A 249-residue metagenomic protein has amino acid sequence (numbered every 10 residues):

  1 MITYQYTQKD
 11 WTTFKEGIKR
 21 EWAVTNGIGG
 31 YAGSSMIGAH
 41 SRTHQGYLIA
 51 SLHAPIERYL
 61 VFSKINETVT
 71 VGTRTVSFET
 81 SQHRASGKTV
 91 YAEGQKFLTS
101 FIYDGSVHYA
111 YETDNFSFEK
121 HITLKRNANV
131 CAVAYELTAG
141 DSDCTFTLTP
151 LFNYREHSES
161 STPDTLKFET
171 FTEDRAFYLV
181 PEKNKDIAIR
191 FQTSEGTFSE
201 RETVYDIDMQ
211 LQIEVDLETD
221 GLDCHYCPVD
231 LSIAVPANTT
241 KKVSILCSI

Functional and structural regions predicted by a protein language model:
M1-I249: Terminal accessory carbohydrate-recognition/targeting modules of carbohydrate-active enzymes
